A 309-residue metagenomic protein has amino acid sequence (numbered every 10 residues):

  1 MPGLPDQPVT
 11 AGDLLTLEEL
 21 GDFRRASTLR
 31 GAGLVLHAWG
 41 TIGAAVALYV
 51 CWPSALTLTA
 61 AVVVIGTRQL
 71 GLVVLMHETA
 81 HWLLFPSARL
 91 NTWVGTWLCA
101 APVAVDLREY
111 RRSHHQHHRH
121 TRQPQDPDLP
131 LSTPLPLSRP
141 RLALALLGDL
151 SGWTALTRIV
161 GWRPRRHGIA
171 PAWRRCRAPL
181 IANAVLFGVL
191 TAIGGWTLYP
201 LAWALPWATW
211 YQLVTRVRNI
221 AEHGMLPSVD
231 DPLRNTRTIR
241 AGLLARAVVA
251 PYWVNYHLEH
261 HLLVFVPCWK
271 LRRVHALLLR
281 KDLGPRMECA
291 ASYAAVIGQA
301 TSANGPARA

Functional and structural regions predicted by a protein language model:
M1-G66, L75, A100-A202, C268-A309: Non-catalytic, topology-defining segments of multipass membrane proteins
A45, A80, L84-F85, D230 (+1 more regions): Active-site-flanking alpha-helical
V64-I65, Q69, A204-L213: Small-residue-enriched core segments of transmembrane alpha-helices in multipass membrane transport and channel
T67, L150-L156, L244-V254: Long helical/loop segments within the catalytic core of UDP-sugar-dependent glycosyltransferases, especially the large
L72-H81, Y110-R122, R218-M225, A250-V266: Histidine-centered catalytic micro-motifs
E78-V94, Q125-S132: Aspartate-rich (DDxxD/NDxxD/DxxxD) Mg2+/diphosphate-binding motifs and their adjoining helix-loop segments
L213-R246: Membrane-interfacial segments at transmembrane helix termini in multi-pass membrane proteins
